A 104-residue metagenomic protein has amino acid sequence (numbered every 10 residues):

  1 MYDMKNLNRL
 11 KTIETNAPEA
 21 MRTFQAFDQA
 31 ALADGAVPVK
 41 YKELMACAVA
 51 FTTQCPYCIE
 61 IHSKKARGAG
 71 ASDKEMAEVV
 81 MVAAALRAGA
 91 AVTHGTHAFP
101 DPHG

Functional and structural regions predicted by a protein language model:
M1-E43, H94-G104: Acidic, glycine/proline-rich low-complexity segments that act as flexible tails and inter-domain linkers
A26, A48, V82-A85: Residues within well-ordered alpha-helical secondary structure of globular protein domains
D28-Q29, A46, S63-R67, A77: Amphipathic alpha-helical segments within well-ordered protein domains
A36-T53, K74-V80: Immediate flanking context of iron-sulfur cluster ligation sites
C55-C58: Short cysteine clusters
E60-E75, F99: Iron-sulfur (Fe-S) cluster-binding segments and ferredoxin-like electron-carrier domains, especially [2Fe-2S]
D73-D101: C-terminal structural segments of small proteins and small subunits
